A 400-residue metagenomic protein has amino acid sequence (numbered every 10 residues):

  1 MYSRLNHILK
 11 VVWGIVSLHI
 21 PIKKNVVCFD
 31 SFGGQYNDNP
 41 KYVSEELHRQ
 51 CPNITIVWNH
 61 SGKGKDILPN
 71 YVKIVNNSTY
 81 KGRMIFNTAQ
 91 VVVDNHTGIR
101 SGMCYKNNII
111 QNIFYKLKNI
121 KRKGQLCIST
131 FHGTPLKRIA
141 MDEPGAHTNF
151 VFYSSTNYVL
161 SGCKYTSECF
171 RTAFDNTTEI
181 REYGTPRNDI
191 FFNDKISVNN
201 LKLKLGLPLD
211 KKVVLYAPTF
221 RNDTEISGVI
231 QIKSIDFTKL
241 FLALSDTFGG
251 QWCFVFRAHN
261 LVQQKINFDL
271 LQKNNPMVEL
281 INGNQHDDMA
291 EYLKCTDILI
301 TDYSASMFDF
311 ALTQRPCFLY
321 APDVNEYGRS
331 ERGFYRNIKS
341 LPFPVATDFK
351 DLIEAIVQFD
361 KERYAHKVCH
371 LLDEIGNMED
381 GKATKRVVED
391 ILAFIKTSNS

Functional and structural regions predicted by a protein language model:
M1-G33: Membrane-proximal basic amphipathic "stem/tether" segments
Y2-I15, T134-A140, P144-V229, N260 (+1 more regions): A nucleotide-sugar donor-handling region in carbohydrate enzymes
V26-N193: Active-site and donor-binding regions of nucleotide-sugar-utilizing enzymes
D38-S44, P186-L270, A346, E379 (+1 more regions): Conserved catalytic-core segment of nucleotide-activated headgroup transferases in glycan assembly
V75-A89, N260-A305: Donor nucleotide-activated moiety binding/catalytic core segment of transferases that use nucleotide-activated donors
I99-I109, K118-R122, I128-S129, H286-E331: A donor-sugar binding/catalytic signature common to diverse glycosyltransferases and related nucleotide-sugar
E182, K273, A305-G376: Catalytic binding pocket for nucleotide-activated donors in carbohydrate/polymer assembly enzymes
D380-S400: C-terminal alpha-helical cap of glycosyltransferases
